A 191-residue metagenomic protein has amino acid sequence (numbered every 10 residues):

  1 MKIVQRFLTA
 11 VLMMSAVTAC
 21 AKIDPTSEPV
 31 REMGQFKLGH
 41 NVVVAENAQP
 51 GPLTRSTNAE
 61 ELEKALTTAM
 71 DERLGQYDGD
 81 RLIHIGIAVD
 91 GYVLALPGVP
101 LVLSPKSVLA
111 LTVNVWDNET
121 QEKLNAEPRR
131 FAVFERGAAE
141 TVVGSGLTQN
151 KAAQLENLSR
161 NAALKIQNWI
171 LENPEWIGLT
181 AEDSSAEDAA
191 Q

Functional and structural regions predicted by a protein language model:
M1-L8: Bacterial N-terminal signal peptides that target proteins for export
S15-A19: C-terminal motif of bacterial Sec signal peptides marking the signal peptidase cleavage site
C20-K64, E175-Q191: A structural "domain/chain start" motif
A21, V142-Q191: C-terminal/domain-edge helix-coil "capping" segments
A48-S56, N125-K165: Short secondary-structure boundary motifs at beta->alpha junctions and helix caps
S56-L82: N-terminal, post-signal-peptide region of Sec/Tat-exported proteins
M70-D78, V93, A162, I166-P174: Sec/Tat-exported extracytoplasmic proteins
D78-N125, R136-T148: Surface-exposed short loop/turn segments
